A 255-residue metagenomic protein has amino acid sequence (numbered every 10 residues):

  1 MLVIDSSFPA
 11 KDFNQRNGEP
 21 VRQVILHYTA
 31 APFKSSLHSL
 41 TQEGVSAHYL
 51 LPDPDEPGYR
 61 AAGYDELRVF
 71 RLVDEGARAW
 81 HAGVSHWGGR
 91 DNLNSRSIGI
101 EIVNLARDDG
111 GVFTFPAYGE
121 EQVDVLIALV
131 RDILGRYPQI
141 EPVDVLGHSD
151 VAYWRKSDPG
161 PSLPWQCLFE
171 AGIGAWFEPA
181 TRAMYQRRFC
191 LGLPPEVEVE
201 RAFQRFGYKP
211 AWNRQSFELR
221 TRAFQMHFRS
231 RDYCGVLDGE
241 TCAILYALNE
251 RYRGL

Functional and structural regions predicted by a protein language model:
M1-Q139, V143: Active-site-adjacent loop/helix surface patches within enzyme catalytic domains that shape the substrate-binding cleft
G111-A211, L219-C234, G239-E250: Basic/polar, cationic surfaces and motifs that engage anionic cell-wall and phosphate/carboxylate ligands
R251-L255: C-terminal extensions
